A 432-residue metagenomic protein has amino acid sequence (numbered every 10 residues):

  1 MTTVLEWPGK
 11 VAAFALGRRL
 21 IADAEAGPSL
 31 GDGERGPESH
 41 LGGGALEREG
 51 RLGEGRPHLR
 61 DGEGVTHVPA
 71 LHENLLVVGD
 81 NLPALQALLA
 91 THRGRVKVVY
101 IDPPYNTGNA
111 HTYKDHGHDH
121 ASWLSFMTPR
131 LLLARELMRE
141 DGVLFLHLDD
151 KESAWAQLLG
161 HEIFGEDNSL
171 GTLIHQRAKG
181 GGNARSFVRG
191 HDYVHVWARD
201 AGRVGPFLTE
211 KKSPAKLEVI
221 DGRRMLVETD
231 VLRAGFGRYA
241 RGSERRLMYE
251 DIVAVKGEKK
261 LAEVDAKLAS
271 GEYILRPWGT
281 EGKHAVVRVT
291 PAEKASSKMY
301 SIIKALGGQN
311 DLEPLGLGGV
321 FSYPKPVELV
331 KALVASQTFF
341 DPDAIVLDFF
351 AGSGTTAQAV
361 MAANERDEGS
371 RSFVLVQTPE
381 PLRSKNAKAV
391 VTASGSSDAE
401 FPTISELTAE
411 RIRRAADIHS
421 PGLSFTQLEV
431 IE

Functional and structural regions predicted by a protein language model:
M1-Y100, G108-S122, P129, A389-T392 (+1 more regions): DnaQ-like (DEDDh/DEDDy) 3′-5′ exonuclease domain used for proofreading and 3′-end trimming on nucleic acids
L5-W7, H120-L124, K151-S153, V327-A416: Conserved S-adenosyl-L-methionine
V65-A87, N310-D343, A362: Glycine-rich adenosyl-nucleotide cofactor-binding module
H92-R93, L131, L137-R139, F164 (+2 more regions): A generic alpha-to-beta junction signature in SAM-dependent methyltransferases
G94-N109, G160, V346-V360: Conserved proline-anchored active-site loop of SAM-dependent methyltransferases that bridges a beta-strand
K97-D119, A305, N310-P314, A363 (+2 more regions): Metal-dependent catalytic core segments for phosphate chemistry
A121-L173, V374, I404-A416: Conserved Class I SAM-dependent methyltransferase catalytic core
A178, G190-H191, A198-G319, Y323-E328 (+1 more regions): Active-site-adjacent helix-turn-beta-strand microarchitecture at beta-sheet edges that either contains or buttresses
